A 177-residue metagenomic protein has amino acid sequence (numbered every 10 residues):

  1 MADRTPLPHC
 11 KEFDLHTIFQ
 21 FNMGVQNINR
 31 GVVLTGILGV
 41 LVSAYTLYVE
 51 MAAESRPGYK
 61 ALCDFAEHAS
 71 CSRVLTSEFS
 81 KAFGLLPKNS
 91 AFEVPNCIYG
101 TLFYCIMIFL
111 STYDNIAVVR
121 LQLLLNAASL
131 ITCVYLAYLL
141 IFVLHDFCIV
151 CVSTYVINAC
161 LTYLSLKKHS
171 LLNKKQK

Functional and structural regions predicted by a protein language model:
D3-K177: Membrane-interfacial helix-loop segments of redox and metal-homeostasis proteins, especially TM-loop-TM junctions
